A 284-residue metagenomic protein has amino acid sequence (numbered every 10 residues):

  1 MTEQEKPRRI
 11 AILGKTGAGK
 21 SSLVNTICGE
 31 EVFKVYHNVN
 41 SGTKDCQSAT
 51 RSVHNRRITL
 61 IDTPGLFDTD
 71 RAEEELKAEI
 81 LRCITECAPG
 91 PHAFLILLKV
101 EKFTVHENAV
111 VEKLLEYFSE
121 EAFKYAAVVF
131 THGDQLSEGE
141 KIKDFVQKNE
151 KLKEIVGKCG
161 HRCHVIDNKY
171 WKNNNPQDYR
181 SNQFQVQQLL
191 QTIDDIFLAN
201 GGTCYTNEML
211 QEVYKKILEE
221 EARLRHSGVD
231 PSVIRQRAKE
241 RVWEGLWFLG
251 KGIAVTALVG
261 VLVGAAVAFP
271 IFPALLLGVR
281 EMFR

Functional and structural regions predicted by a protein language model:
M1-S52, I58-L60, D68-E75, V105-E116 (+2 more regions): C-terminal non-catalytic interaction/localization modules
D68, E86, I96-K102, E107: Amphipathic alpha-helical interface segments within eukaryotic helical scaffold and small GTPase-regulatory domains
I96-V100, V128-H132, V165-D167: Conserved beta-strand segments of the P-loop GTPase G domain that flank and frequently precede/overlap
